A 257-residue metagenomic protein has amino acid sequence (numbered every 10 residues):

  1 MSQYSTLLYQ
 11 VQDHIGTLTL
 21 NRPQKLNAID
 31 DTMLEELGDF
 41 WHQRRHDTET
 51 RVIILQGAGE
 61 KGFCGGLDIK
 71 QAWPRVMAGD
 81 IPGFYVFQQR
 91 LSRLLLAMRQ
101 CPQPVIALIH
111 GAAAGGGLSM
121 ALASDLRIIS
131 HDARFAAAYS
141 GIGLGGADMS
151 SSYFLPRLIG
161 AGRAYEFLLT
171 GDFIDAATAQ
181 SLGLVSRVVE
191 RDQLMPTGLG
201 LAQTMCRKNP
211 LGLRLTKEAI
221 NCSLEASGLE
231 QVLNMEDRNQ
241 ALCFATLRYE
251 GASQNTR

Functional and structural regions predicted by a protein language model:
M1-G16, D47, A58-G62, G171-A177 (+3 more regions): C-terminal alpha-helix plus adjacent terminal tail
M1-Q56, L96: Conserved CoA-thioester-binding segment of acyl-CoA-metabolizing enzymes
L18, R22, L37, L55 (+6 more regions): Terminal peptide-recognition signature
L55-G57, L108-I109: Short beta-strand segments
G57-L94, G141-L144, S227: Glycine- (often His-adjacent) and acidic-residue-rich active-site loop that binds/positions the CoA thioester
E60-C64, A114-G115, A136, S223: Short, active-site-adjacent cap segments at secondary-structure transitions
I69, L91, S152, A161-A164 (+3 more regions): A general structural signal for well-ordered alpha-helical segments in protein cores
L96-L211: Crotonase-fold acyl-CoA enzyme core
